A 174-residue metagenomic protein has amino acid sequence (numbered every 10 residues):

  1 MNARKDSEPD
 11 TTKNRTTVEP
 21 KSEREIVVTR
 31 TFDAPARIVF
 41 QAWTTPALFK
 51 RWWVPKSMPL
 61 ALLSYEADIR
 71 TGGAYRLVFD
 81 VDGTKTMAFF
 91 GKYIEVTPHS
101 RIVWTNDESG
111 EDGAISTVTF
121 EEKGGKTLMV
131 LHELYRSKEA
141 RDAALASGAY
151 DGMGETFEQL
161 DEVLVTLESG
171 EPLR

Functional and structural regions predicted by a protein language model:
N2-P59: Hydrophobic ligand-binding cavity/cleft-lining segments
A3-R4, E8, E25, V103-E155: Beta-strand/loop substructures that line and gate deep hydrophobic ligand-binding cavities in soluble
V27, A47-T86, E171-R174: Short beta-edge strand/loop motif at the mouth of beta-sheet-based domains
R30, S64-A67, F89-E95, N106 (+1 more regions): Hydrophobic/aromatic beta-strand elements that line small-molecule binding cavities or substrate pockets in beta-rich
A36-R37, D68-R70, I94-S100, T119-L128: A short, structured loop/turn motif at beta-sheet edges
V39, F49, Y75-L77, Y93 (+4 more regions): Hydrophobic pocket/interface hotspot
T84-F89, E111-G113: Short coil-to-beta-strand transition motifs
E162-R174: Generic C-terminal helix-cap and adjacent flexible tail
